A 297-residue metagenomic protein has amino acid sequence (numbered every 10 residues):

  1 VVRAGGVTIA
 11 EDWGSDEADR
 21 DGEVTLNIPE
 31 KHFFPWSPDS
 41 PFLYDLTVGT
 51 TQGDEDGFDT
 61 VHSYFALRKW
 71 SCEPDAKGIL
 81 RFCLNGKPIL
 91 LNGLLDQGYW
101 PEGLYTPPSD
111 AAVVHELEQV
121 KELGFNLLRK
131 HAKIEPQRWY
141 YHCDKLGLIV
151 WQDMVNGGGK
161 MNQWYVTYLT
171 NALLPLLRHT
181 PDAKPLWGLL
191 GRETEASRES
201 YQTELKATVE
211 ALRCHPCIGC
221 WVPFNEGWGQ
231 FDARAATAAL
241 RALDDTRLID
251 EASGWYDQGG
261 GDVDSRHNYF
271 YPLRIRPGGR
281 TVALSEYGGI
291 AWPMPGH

Functional and structural regions predicted by a protein language model:
V1-H142, L146-V150, E204, G219-C220 (+3 more regions): Secreted/periplasmic carbohydrate-active enzymes, especially glycoside hydrolases
E118, L127-H297: Substrate-binding/catalytic cleft of secreted carbohydrate-active enzymes, primarily glycoside hydrolases
